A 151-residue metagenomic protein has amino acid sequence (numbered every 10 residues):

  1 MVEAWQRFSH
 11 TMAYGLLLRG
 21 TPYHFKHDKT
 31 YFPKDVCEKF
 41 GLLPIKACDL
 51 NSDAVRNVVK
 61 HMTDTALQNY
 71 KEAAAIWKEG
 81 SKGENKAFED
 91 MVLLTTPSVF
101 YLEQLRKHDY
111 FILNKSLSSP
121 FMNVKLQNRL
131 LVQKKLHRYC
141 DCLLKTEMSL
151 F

Functional and structural regions predicted by a protein language model:
M1-T11, Y23-F151: Catalytic cores of Mg2+-dependent Asp-rich isoprenoid enzymes
T11-L18: Alpha-helical scaffolding flanking metal-ion-dependent phosphate/phosphodiester catalytic sites
